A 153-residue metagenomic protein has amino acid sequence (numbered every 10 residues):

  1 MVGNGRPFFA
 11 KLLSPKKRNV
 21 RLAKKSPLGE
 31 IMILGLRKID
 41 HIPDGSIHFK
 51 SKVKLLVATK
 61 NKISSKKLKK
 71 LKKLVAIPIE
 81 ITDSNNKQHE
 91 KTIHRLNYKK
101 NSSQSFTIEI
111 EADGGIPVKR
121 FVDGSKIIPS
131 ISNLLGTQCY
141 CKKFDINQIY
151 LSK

Functional and structural regions predicted by a protein language model:
M1-K153: Non-catalytic RNA-recognition surface used by pseudouridine synthases
